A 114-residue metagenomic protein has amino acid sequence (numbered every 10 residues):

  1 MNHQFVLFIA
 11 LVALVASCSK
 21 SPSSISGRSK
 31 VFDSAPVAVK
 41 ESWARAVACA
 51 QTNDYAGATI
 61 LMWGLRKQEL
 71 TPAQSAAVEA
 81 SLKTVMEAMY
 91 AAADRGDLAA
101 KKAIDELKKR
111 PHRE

Functional and structural regions predicted by a protein language model:
M1-V6: Bacterial N-terminal signal peptides that target proteins for export
C18-P22: Bacterial signal peptide processing site
S26-A77, T84, A91: Post-signal-peptide N-terminal segment of Sec-exported extracytoplasmic proteins
G64-R66, L107-R110: Alpha-helical solenoid scaffolds that mediate protein-protein interactions, centered on TPR/SEL1-like repeats but also
L82-K109: Alpha-helical linker/edge segments of TPR/alpha-solenoid repeat scaffolds and analogous pre-/post-domain helices
H112-E114: Short, solvent-exposed mixed-charge patches
